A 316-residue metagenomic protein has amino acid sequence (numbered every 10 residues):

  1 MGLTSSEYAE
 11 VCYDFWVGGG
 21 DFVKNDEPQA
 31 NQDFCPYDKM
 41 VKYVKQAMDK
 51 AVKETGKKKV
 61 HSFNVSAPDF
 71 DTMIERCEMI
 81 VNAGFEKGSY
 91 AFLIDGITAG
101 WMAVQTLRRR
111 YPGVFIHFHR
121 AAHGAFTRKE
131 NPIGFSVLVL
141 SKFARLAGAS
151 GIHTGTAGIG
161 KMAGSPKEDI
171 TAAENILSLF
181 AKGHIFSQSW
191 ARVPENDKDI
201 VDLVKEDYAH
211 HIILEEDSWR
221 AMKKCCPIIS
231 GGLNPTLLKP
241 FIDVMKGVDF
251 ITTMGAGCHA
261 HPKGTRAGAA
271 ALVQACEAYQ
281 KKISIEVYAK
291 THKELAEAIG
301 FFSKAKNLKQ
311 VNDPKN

Functional and structural regions predicted by a protein language model:
M1-G20, E27: Active-site-proximal, glycine-rich beta->alpha crossover segments in alpha/beta enzymes that shape flexible
Y8, Y37, V41-V44, M73 (+2 more regions): Aromatic/hydrophobic pocket-lining residues that form the small-molecule binding cavity in soluble enzyme cores
F15, F241, L272: Conserved, mostly hydrophobic/aromatic
G20-K42, T156-A163: Glycine-rich, proline-tolerant flexible connector loops at the mouths of alpha/beta enzymes
F22-E27, N31, A51-K58, I185-V193 (+2 more regions): Flexible, glycine/charged-enriched surface loops at secondary-structure junctions
V52-H61, P68-V81: N-terminal active-site wall of soluble small-molecule enzyme domains
E75-C77, G84-M254, K263, A267: Catalytic alpha/beta core domains of metabolic enzymes, predominantly
S165, S187-E206, T265-N316: Extended, intrinsically disordered, low-complexity segments
